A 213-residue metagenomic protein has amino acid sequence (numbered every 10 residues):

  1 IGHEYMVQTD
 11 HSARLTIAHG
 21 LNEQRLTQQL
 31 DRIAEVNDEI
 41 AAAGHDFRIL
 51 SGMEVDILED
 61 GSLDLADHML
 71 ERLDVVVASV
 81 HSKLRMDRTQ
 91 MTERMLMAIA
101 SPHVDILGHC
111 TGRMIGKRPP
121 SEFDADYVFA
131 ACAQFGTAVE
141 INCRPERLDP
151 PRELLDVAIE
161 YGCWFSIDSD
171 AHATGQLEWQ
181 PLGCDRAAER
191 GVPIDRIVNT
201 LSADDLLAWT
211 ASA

Functional and structural regions predicted by a protein language model:
I1-H3, Q8, A13-F47, E59-A213: Charged catalytic cores and adjacent phosphate/nucleic-acid-binding surfaces used for phosphate/nucleic-acid chemistry
V55-D56: Active-site beta-strand->loop->alpha-helix modules in alpha/beta enzyme cores, enriched in Gly/His/Asp(Glu)
